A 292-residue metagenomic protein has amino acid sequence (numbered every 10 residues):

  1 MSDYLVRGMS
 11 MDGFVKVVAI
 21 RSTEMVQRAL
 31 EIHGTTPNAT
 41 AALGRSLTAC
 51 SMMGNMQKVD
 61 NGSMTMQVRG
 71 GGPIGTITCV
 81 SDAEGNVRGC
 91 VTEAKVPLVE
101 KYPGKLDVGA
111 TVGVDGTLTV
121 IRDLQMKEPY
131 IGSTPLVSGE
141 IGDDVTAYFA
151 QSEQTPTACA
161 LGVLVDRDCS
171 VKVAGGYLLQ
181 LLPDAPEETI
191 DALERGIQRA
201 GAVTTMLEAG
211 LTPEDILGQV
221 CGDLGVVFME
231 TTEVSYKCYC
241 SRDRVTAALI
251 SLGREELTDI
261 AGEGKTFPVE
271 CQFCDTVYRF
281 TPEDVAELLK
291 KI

Functional and structural regions predicted by a protein language model:
M1-E230: Interaction interfaces in information-processing and related assembly proteins
Q198-I292: Cys/His-clustered metal-coordination modules, chiefly Zn-binding fingers
